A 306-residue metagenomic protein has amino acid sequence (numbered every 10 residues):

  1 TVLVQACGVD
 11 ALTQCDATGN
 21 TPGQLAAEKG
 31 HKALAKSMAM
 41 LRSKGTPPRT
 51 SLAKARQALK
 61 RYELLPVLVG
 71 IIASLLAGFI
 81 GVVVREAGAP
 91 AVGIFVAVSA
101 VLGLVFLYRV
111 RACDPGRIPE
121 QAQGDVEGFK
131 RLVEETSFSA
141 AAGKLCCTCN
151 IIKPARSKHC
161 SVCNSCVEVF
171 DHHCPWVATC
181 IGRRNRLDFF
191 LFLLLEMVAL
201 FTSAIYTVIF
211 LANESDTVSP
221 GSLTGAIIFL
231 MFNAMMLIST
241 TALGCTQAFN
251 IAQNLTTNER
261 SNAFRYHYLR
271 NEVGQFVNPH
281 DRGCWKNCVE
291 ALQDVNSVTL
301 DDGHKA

Functional and structural regions predicted by a protein language model:
T1, N20-L25: Ankyrin repeat (ANK) core detector
V2-A11, S37-G45: Ankyrin repeat domain, specifically the short helix-to-loop turn at the C-terminus of the second helix of each repeat
A11-L12, T224: Glycine-rich, flexible loop segments associated with nucleotide phosphate handling
C15-G19: Ankyrin repeat boundary/linker residues
L25-H31: Ankyrin repeat A-helix N-terminal signature
L34, K44-A306: Membrane-associated feature with strongest affinity for ZDHHC
